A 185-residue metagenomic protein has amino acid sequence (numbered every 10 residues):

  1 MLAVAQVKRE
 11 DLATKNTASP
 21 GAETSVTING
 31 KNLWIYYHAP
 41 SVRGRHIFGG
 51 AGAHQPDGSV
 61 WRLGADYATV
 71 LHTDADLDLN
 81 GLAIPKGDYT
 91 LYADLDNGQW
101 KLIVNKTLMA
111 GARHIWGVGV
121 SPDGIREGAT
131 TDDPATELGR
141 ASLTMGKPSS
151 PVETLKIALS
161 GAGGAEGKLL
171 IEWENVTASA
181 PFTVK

Functional and structural regions predicted by a protein language model:
T14, I28, Y36-K86, Y92-K185: Extended, well-structured beta-strand/loop surface patches that form recognition or cofactor-anchoring regions within
T17-P20: Extracellular or lumenal secretory-pathway regions
